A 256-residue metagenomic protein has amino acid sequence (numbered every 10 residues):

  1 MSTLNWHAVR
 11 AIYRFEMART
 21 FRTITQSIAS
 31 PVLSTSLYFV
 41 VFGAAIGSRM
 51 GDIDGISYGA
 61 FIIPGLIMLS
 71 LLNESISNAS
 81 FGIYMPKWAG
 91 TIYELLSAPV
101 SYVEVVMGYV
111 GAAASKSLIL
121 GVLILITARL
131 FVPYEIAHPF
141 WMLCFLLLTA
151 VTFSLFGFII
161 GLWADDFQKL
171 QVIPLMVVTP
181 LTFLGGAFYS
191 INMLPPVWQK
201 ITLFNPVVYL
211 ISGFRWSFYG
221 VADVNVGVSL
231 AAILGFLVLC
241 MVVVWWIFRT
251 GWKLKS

Functional and structural regions predicted by a protein language model:
M1-P139, C144-S256: Hydrophobic transmembrane alpha-helices and immediately adjacent juxtamembrane helices of multi-pass inner-membrane
